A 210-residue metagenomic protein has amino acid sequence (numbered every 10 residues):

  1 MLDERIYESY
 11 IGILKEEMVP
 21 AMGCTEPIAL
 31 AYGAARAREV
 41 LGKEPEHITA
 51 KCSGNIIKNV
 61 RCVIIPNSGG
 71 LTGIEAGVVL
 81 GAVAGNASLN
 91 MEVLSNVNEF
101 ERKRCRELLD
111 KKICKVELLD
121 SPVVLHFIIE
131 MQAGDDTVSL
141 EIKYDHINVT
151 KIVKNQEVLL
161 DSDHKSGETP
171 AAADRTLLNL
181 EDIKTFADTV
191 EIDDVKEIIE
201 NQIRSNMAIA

Functional and structural regions predicted by a protein language model:
L2, A21-T25, C52-N59, V63-P66 (+3 more regions): A structural signal for small-residue-enriched, beta-sheet-centric alpha/beta enzyme cores and oligomeric scaffold folds
R5-S9, T25-Y32, G69-G77, N96-K103 (+2 more regions): Conserved active-site and cofactor/substrate-binding residues in soluble primary-metabolism enzymes
I6, L41-E44, G70-L71, L119-V123 (+1 more regions): Solvent-exposed alpha-helices and their adjacent loops that cap or buttress functional pockets in soluble metabolic
S9-M22, D182-D188: Generic N-terminal amphipathic, Lys/Arg-enriched alpha-helix
G12-P20, P27, A31, N59 (+5 more regions): Polyanion-binding surfaces on beta-sheet-dominated domains and ring/shell assemblies
P27-K43: Alpha-helical support elements that line or immediately flank enzyme active sites and cofactor-binding pockets
P45-N90, R104-I113: A structural-propensity feature for long, helix-poor, extended segments
L109-A210: Signature of multi-pass transmembrane helix bundles
